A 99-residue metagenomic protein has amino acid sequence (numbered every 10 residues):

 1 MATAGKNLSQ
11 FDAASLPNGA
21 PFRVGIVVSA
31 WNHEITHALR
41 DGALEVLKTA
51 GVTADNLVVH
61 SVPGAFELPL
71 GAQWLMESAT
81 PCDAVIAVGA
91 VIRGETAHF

Functional and structural regions predicted by a protein language model:
M1-A20: N-terminal amphipathic/basic leader segments beginning at the initiator methionine
A2, K6, H33, K48-T53 (+1 more regions): Generic secondary-structure signature for well-ordered alpha-helical cores
S9-A13, E45-V46, L70-Q73: A generic local structural motif
A14-P63: Glycine-rich phosphate/diphosphate-binding loop of Rossmann-like nucleotide-binding domains
E34, E67, I92-R93: Short, active-site-adjacent cap segments at secondary-structure transitions
V62-W74: Structural motif
G71-F99: Glycine-rich phosphate-binding loop
